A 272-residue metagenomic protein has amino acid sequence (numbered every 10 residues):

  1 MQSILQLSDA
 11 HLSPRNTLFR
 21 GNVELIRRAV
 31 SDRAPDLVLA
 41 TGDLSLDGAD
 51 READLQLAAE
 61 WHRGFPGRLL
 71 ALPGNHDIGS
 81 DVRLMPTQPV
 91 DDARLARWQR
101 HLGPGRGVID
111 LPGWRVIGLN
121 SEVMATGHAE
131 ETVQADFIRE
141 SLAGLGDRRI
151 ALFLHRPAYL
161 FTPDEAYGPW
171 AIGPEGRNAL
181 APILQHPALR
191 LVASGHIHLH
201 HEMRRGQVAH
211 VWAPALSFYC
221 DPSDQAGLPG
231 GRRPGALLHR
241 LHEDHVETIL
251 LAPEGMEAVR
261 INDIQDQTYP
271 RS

Functional and structural regions predicted by a protein language model:
M1-L57, W61: N-terminal active-site segment of His-dependent metallophosphoesterases
L7, T41, L72, F153 (+1 more regions): Generic enzyme active-site microenvironment
S13-N16, L46-D50, N75-R83, M124-G127 (+3 more regions): Active-site environment of divalent metal-dependent phosphoester hydrolases
T17, H128-E130, P222, M256-Q265: A short, polar/proline- and glycine-enriched secondary-structure boundary/capping micro-motif
R28-V38, R115-I117, G127-V211, V246 (+1 more regions): His/acidic metal-ligating clusters that form di-metal
G42-L44, P73-N75, S121, L154-R156 (+1 more regions): A cross-domain feature marking catalytic cores of carbohydrate-active enzymes and several ubiquitous metabolic/repair
D50-L145, R149, P174-Q185, G206 (+3 more regions): Extended active-site neighborhood of metal-dependent phosphoesterases/phosphodiesterases
L191, G235-S272: A short C-terminal boundary segment appended to hydrolase-like catalytic domains
